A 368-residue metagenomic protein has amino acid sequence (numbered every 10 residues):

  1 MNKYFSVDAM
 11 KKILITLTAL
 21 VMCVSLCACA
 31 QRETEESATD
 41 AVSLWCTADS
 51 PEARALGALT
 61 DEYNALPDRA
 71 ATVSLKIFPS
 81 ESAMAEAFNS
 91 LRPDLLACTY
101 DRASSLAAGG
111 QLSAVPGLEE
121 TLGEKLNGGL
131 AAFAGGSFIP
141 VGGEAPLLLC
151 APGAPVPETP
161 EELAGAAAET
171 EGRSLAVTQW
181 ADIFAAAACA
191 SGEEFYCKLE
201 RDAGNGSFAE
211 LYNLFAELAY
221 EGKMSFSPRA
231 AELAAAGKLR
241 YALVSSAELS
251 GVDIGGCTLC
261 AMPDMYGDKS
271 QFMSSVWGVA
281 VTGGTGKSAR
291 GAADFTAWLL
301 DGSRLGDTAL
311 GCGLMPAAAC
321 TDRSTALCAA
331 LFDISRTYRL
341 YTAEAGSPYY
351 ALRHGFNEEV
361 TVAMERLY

Functional and structural regions predicted by a protein language model:
S25-A28: C-terminal motif of bacterial Sec signal peptides marking the signal peptidase cleavage site
A38-D49, A71-K76, L95: Short, well-ordered beta-strand elements
D49-A70: Short, polar/charged alpha-helical segment
D68-K125, R240: Extracytoplasmic "Venus flytrap"/periplasmic binding protein-like
C98-L147, E158-T159, T258-D264: Hinge/lid segment of periplasmic solute-binding proteins
C197-P228: Glycine-centered hinge/linker elements that transmit conformational signals in sensory and ligand-binding systems
D253-P316: Extracytoplasmic/periplasmic substrate-recognition and gating elements
A329-Y368: C-terminal capping/gating helix-and-loop segments adjacent to ligand/active sites or protein-protein/ligand interfaces
